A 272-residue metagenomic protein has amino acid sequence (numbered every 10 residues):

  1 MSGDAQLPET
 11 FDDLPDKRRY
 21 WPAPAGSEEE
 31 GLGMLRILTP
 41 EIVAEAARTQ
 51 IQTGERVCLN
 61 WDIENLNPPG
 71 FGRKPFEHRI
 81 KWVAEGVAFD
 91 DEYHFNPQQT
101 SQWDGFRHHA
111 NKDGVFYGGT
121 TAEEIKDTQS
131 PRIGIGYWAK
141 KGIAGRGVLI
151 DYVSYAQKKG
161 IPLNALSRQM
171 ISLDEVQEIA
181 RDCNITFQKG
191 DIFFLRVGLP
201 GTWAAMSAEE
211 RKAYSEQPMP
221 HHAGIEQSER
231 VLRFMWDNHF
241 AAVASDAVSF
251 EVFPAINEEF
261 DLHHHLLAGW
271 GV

Functional and structural regions predicted by a protein language model:
M1-V272: Active-/binding-site microenvironments in catalytic and ligand-binding cores
